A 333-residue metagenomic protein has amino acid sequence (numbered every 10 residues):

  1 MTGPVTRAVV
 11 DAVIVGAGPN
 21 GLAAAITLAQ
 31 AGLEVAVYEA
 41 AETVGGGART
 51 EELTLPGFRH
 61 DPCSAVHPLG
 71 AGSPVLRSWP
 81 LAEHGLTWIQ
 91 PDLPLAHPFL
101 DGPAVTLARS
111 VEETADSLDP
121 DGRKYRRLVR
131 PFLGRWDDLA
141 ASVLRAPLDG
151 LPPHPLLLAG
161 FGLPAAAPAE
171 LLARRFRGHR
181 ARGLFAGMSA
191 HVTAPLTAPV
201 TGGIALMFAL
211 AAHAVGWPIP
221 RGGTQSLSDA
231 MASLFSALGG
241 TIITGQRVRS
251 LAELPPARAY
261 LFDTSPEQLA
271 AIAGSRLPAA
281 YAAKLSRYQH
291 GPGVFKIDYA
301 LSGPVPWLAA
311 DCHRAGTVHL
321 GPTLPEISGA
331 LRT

Functional and structural regions predicted by a protein language model:
M1-V9: A short, basic/flexible loop-to-alpha-helix module at the beginning of a structural domain
A8-D138: N-terminal glycine-rich phosphate/pyrophosphate-binding loop and immediately adjacent elements
A31, R175, G187, A230 (+3 more regions): Generic, well-ordered alpha-helical scaffold segments in large soluble proteins
P62-L69, S189-A194, V294-K296: Glycine-rich phosphate/pyrophosphate-binding beta-alpha loops
L100-V200: Rossmann-like flavin
L172-A173, F208, M231, Y299: Buried hydrophobic positions in well-ordered alpha/beta secondary-structure cores of metabolic enzymes
A205-A252: Helical element adjacent to the flavin cofactor pocket in flavoenzyme catalytic cores
G240, Q246-T333: Mid-domain catalytic core of redox enzymes that form a hydrophobic substrate pocket/lid adjacent to a catalytic redox
